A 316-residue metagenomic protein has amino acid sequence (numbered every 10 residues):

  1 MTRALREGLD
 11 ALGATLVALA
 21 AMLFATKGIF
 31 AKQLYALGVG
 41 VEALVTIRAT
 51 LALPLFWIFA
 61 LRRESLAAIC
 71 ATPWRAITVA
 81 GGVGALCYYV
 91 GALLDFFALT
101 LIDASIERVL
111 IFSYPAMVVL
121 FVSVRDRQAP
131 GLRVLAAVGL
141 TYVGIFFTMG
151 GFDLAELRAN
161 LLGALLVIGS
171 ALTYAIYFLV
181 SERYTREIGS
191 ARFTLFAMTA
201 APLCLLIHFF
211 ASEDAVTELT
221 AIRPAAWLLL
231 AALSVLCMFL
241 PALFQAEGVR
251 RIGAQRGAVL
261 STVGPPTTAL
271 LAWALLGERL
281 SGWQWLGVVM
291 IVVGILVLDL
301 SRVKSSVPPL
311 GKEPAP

Functional and structural regions predicted by a protein language model:
M1-M22, L53-V83, V124-A136, D153-L162 (+4 more regions): Membrane-interface interhelical linkers
T15, L19, T46-L51, G82 (+9 more regions): Hydrophobic residues within alpha-helical transmembrane segments of multi-pass solute transporters/permease subunits
L19-T26, F30, F59, T78-L101 (+7 more regions): Hydrophobic alpha-helical transmembrane segments of multi-pass membrane transport proteins, especially secondary
M22-A52, D103, I176-A201, V216-L219: Juxtamembrane helix-loop-helix junctions in multi-pass membrane proteins
L34, L44, R48, A98 (+8 more regions): Hydrophobic/aromatic residues within transmembrane alpha-helices of multi-pass small-molecule transporters
V39-G40, D103, A129-P130, G189-S190 (+2 more regions): A helix-boundary/kink motif common to multi-pass secondary transporters, especially Major Facilitator Superfamily
L55, A60, D95, Y114-G139 (+1 more regions): C-terminal transmembrane-helix exit sites in multi-pass transporters
F56, P130-F152, L205, T262 (+2 more regions): Hydrophobic transmembrane alpha-helices of multi-pass small-molecule transport proteins
